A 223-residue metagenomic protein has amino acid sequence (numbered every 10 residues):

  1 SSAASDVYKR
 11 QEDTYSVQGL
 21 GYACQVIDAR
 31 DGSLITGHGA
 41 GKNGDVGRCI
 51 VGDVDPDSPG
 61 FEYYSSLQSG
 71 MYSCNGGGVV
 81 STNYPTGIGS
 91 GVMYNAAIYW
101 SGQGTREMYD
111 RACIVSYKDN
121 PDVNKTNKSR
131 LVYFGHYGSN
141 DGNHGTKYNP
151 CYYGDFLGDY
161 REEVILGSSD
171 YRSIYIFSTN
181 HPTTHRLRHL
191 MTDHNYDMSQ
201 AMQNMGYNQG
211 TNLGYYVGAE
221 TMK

Functional and structural regions predicted by a protein language model:
S1-Y8: Short, small-residue-biased leader/transition segments that mark boundaries at the very start of proteins
K9, D13-G19, E62-L67, M108-R111 (+1 more regions): Hydrophobic beta-strand segments that make up the repeating blades of beta-propeller and related beta-repeat
Q18, H38-N43, Y84-G89, Y137 (+1 more regions): Surface loop/turn motifs at the tips and blade-to-blade linkers of beta-strand repeat domains
L20, D45, K147, R161: Beta-rich catalytic cores
A29-D31, G76, N180: Short loop/turn segments that connect beta-strands within beta-propeller blades
T36-A40, S81-T86, K125-G135, R186-N195: Beta-propeller fold detector
D155-K223: Blade-level signature of beta-propeller repeat domains, shared across WD40, Kelch, NHL, RCC1 and BNR/Asp-box propellers
